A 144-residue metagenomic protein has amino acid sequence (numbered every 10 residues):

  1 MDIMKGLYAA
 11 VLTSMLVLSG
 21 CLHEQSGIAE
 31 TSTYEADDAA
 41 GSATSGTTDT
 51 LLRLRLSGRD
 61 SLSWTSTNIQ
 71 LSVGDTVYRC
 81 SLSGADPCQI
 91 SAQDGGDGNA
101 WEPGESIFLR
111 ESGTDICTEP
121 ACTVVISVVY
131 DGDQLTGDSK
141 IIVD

Functional and structural regions predicted by a protein language model:
M1-T31, L52: Secretory targeting signatures
G27-T76: Short, surface-exposed binding/anchoring microloops in extracellular/periplasmic proteins
E30-G41, L82-D94: Generic structural motif
E35, F108-R110, I142: Generic structural detector for well-ordered beta-strands
L71, V128-V129: Short aromatic-centered micro-motifs
D75-S81, L135-G137: Surface-exposed loop/edge segments in extracytoplasmic proteins
S83-T123, V129-D131: Short, solvent-exposed, Trp/other aromatic-anchored flexible loops in extracytoplasmic proteins
G113, D133-D144: Edge beta-strands of extracellular beta-sandwich domains
